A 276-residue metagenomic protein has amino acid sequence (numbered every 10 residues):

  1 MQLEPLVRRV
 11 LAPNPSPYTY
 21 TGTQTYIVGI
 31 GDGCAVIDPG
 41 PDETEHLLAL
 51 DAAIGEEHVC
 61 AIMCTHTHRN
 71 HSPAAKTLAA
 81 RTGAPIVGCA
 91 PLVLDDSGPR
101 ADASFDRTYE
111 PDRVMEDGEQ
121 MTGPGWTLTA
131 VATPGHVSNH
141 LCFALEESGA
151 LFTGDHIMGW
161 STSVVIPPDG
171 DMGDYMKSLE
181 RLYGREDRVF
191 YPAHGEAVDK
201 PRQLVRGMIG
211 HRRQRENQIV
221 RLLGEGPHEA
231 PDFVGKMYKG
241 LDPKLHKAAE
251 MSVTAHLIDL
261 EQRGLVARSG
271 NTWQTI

Functional and structural regions predicted by a protein language model:
M1-E56, C142-G154, G159: Conserved beta-strand hairpin/beta-sheet module of binuclear metal-dependent hydrolase folds, prominently
L3, R81-T82, E186: Short, structured coil segments at secondary-structure junctions
L6, L50, H194, I219 (+1 more regions): Residue-level signal for inorganic ion chemistry
T21, P41-G125, G149: Active-site HxH/HxHxD metal-binding segment of metal-dependent hydrolases
G33-V36, P41-E43, R100-E110, T127-E216: Metallo-beta-lactamase
T65-H71, H136, H194, H256: Histidine-centered divalent metal-coordination motifs
R221-I276: C-terminal regulatory/interaction regions
